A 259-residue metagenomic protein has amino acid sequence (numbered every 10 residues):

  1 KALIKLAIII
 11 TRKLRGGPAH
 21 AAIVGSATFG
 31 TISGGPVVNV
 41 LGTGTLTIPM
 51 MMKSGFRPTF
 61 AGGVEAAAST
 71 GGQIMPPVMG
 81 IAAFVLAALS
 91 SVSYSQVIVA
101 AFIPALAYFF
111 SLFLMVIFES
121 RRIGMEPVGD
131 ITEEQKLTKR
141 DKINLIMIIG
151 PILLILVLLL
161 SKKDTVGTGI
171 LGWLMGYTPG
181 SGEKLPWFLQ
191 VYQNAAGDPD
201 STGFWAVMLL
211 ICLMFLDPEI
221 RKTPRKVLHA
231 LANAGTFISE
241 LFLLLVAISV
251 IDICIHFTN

Functional and structural regions predicted by a protein language model:
A2-G16, E219-K222, K226-N259: Helix-loop-helix junctions that connect adjacent transmembrane helices in secondary transporters/permeases, recognized
A2-I9, T47, S93, I123-E133: Flexible loop linkers connecting adjacent transmembrane helices in multi-pass alpha-helical membrane transporters
I4-G72, M79-A83, S91: Hydrophobic transmembrane alpha-helices that form the pore/transport pathway of multi-pass ion and small-solute
G17-P18, S26, G72-I81, Y108-V116 (+2 more regions): Hydrophobic alpha-helical transmembrane segments in multi-pass membrane proteins
V37-V40, K53, F60, G72-L86 (+2 more regions): Transmembrane-helix bundle segments that line or gate the permeation/cavity pathway in multi-pass membrane proteins
V99-E240: Long, contiguous bundles of hydrophobic transmembrane helices that form the permeation core of multi-pass
